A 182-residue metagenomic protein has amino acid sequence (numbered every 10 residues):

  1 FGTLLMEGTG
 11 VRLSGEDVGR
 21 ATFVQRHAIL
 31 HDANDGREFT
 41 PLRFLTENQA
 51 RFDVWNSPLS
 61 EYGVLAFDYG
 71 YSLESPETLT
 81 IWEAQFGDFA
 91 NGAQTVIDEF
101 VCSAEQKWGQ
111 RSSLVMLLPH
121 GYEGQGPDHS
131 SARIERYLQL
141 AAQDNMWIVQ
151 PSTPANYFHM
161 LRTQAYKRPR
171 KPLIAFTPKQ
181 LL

Functional and structural regions predicted by a protein language model:
F1-E77, W82-E105: Non-catalytic terminal/interface segments that mediate subunit docking, oligomerization, and allosteric communication
L79, A84-L182: Phosphate/diphosphate-binding loops
